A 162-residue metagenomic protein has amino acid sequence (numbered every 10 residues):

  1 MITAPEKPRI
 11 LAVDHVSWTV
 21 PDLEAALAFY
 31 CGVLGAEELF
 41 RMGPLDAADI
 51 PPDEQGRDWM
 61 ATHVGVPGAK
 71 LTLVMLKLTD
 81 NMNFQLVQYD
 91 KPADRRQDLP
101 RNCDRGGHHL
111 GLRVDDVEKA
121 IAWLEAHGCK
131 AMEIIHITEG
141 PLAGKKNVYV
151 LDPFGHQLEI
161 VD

Functional and structural regions predicted by a protein language model:
M1-R9, W18, F40-R41, M75 (+3 more regions): Vicinal oxygen chelate
V13-H15, G107-L110: Short active-site oxyanion
T19-N81, K119, A126, P141-A143: Core segments of cupin and vicinal oxygen chelate
D49, A93-R96: A short local loop/turn or secondary-structure capping micro-motif enriched for an aromatic residue
T79, V87-K91: Generic beta-structure capping elements
C103: Long, charged/polar, surface-exposed segments that mediate recognition or autoinhibition
